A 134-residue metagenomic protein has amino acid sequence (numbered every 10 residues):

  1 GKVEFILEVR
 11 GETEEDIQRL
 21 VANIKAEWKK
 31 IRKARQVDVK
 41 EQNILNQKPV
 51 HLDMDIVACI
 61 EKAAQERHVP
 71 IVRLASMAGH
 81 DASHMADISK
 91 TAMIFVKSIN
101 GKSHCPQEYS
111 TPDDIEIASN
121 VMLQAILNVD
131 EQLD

Functional and structural regions predicted by a protein language model:
G1, I71-N120: Zn-dependent metallopeptidase/amidohydrolase metal-coordination segment
G1-D38: A glycine- and small/hydrophobic-rich beta-loop-beta segment that serves as a flexible "lid/hinge" or phosphate-binding
F5-E12, V37-V57, M77, D81-S83: A short beta-alpha structural unit
E15-D16, V21-E27, V96-D134: His/Asp/Glu-rich mid-to-C-terminal helical/loop segments that flank catalytic regions of hydrolases
K29, E61, A82-S83: Short glycine-/small-residue-rich flexible loop motifs, especially phosphate/cofactor-binding loops
K30-Q42, H68-A75, E131-D134: Flexible, glycine/charged-enriched surface loops at secondary-structure junctions
K33, Q65, A86: Anion (oxyanion) recognition and catalysis
E61-A63, V129: NTP/phosphate- and nucleic-acid-binding module
